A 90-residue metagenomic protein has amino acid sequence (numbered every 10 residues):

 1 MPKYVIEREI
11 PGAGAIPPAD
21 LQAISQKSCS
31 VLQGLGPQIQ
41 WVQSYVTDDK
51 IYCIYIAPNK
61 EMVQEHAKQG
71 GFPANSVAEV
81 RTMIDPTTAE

Functional and structural regions predicted by a protein language model:
M1-Q33, Q40, K50, D85-E90: Short S/T/G/P-rich N-terminal loop/turn motif that feeds into the first structured element of a domain
I6-R8, W41-A67: Short, well-ordered beta-strand segments in beta-rich or mixed alpha/beta enzyme and ligand-binding folds
P37-Q43, S76: A short linear hydrophobic-aromatic micro-motif
A57-M83: An amphipathic, aromatic/His-enriched active-site/gating alpha helix that lines ligand/cofactor pockets
